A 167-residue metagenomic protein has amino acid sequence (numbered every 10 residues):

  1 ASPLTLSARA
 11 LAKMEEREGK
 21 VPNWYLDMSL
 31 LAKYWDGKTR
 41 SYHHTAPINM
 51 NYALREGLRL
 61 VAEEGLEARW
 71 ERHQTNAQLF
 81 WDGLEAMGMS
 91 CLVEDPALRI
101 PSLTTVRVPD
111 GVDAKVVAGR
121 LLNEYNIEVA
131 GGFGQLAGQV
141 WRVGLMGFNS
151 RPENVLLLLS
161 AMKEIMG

Functional and structural regions predicted by a protein language model:
A1-D82, A86: Active-site C-terminal subdomain of aminotransferase-like
L6, V106-D110, G147: Short beta-strand-to-loop capping motifs
L60, L92-A97, G132-Q135: Short, flexible, solvent-exposed loop/turn segments with mixed acidic/basic and small polar residues
A77, A97-S102, G134-R142: Small/polar glycine-rich anion-binding or flexible loop at a beta-alpha turn
L79, V116, R120, L157-A161: Long, highly charged amphipathic alpha-helices
S90-E124: Conserved PLP-binding catalytic core of the aspartate aminotransferase-like
L122-V129, K163-M166: A common structural junction motif
Q135, Q139-G167: PLP-dependent enzyme catalytic core of the Aspartate aminotransferase-like
